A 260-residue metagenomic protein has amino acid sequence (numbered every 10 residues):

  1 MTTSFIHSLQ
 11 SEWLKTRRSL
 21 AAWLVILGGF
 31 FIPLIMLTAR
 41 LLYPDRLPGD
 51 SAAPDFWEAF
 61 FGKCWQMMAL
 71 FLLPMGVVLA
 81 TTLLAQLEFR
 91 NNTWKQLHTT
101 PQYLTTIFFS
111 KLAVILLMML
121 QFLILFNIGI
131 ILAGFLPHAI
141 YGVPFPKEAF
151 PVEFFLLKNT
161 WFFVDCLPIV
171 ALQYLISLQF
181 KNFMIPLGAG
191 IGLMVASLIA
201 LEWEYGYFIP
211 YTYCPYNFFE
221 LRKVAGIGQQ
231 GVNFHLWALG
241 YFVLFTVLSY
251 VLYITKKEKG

Functional and structural regions predicted by a protein language model:
M1-F30: Aromatic- and glycine-rich beta-strand/loop motifs that create alpha-glucan
T2, T38-G62, P146, L187-G260: Terminal transmembrane helical anchor/hairpin motif
L20-A22, Y103-F109, N182-L187: Membrane-helix interface segments
L24-G29, F180-L198: Pore- or pathway-lining transmembrane helices of multi-pass membrane proteins that form conduits for solutes/ions
F30-L79, F109-Y174, L178, E220-W237: Secretory targeting signals
Y43-P48, Q86-F89, T93, G129 (+6 more regions): Membrane-interfacial segments
L73-F89, L167-I185, Y241-K256: Transmembrane alpha-helical segments in integral membrane proteins
L83-L116: Helix-loop-helix units of permease transmembrane domains in multi-pass membrane transporters, especially ABC
